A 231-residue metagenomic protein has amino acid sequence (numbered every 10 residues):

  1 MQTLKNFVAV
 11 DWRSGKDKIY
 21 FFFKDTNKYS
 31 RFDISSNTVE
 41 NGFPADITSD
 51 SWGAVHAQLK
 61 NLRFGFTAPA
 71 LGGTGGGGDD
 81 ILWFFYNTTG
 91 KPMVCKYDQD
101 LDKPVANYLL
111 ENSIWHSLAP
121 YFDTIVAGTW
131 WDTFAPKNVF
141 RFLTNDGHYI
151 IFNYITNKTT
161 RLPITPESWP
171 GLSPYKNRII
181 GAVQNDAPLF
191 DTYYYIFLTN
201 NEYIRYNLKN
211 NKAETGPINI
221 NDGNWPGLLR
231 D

Functional and structural regions predicted by a protein language model:
M1-D231: Disulfide-stabilized extracellular ectodomains of secreted/luminal proteins, especially beta-rich
